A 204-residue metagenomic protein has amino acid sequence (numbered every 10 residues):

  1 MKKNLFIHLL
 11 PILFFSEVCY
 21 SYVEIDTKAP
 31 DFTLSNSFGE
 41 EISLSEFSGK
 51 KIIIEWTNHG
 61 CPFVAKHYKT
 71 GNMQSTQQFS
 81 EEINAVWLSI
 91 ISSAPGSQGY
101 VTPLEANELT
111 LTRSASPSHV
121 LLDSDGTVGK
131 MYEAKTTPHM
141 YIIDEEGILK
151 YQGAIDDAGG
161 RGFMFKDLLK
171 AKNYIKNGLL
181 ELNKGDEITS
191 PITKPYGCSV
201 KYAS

Functional and structural regions predicted by a protein language model:
M1-H8: Bacterial N-terminal signal peptides that target proteins for export
S16-V18: N-terminal signal peptide c-region/cleavage motif recognized by signal peptidases
Y20-A29: Cleaved targeting-peptide boundary
F32-I52: A short beta-strand-turn-helix
S45-A65, L179: Short active-site neighborhood of thiol/selenol oxidoreductases, capturing the structured segment around
A65-T112, S124-M131: Structural microenvironment flanking redox-active thiols in thiol-disulfide oxidoreductases
N107-D144, L149: Short, internal strand/loop/helix patches that form the active-site neighborhood or redox-interaction surface
D144-E145, L149-S204: Thiol-/selenol-based redox modules, centered on thioredoxin-like and closely related oxidoreductase domains
